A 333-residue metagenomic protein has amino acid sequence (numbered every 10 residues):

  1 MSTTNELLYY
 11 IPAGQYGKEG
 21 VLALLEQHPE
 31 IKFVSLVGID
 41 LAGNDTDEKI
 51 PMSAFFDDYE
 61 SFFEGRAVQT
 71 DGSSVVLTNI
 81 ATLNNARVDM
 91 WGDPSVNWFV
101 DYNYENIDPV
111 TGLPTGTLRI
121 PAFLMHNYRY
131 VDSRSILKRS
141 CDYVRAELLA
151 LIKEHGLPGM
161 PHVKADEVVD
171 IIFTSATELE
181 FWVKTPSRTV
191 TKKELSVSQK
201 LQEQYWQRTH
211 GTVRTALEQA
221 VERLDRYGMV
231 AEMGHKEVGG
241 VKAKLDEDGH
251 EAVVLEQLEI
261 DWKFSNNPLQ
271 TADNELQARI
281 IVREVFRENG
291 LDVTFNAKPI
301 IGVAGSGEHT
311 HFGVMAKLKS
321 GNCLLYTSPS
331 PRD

Functional and structural regions predicted by a protein language model:
M1-K236, G240, K244, S265-I280: ATP/Mg2+-dependent ligation/transfer catalytic cores
T117, A176, V253-L255, G305-H309: Short, solvent-exposed loop/turn segments at the edges of secondary structure
R226-E232, E288-F295, S328: Flexible helix-coil linker/hinge segments at domain or subdomain boundaries
G240-E247, E259, F295-M315: Beta-rich nucleic-acid/ligand-interaction surfaces
H250-N267: Short, conserved helix/loop micro-motifs enriched in His/Cys and acidic residues
E275-V285, N289-V293, G307-M315: Acidic, glycine-rich loop-and-beta core segments that form the ion-binding/anion-interacting portion of active sites
G321-L325: Active-site-proximal loop/hinge segments that shape catalytic or ion-binding/gating pockets
Y326-D333: Conserved small/polar residues in nucleotide/adenosyl-binding loops
